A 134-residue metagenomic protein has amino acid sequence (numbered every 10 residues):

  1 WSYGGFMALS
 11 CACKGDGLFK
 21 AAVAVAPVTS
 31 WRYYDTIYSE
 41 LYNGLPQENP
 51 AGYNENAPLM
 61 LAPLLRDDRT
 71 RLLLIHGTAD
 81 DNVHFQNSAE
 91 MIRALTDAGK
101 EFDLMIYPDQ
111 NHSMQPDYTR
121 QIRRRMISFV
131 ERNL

Functional and structural regions predicted by a protein language model:
W1-L134: Active-site-proximal cap/loop segments of hydrolase catalytic domains
